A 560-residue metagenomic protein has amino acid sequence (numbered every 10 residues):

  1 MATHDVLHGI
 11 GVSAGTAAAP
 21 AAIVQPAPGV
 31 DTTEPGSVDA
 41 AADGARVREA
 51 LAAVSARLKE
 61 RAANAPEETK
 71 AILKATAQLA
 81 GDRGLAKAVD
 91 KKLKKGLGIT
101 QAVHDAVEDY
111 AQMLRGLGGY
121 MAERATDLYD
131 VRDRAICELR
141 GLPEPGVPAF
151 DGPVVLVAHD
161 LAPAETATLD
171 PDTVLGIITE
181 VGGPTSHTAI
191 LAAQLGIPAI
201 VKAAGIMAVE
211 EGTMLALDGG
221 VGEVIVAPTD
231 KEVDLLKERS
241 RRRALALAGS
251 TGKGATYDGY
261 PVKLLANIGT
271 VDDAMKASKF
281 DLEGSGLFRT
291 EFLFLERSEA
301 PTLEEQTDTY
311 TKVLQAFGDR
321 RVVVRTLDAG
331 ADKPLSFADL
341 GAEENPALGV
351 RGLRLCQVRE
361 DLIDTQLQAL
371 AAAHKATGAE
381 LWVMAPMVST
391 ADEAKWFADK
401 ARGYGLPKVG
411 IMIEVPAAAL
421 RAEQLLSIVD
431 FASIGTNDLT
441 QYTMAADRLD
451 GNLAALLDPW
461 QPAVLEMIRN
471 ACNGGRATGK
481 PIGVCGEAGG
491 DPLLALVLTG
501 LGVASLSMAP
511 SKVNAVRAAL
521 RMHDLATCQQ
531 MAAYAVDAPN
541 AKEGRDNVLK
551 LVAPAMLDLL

Functional and structural regions predicted by a protein language model:
M1-E144: Conserved, well-structured core domains of diverse proteins
A2-T33, C137-R140, V147-F280: Acidic, glycine-rich flexible loop/linker segments
E49, D105, P184-H187, D272 (+2 more regions): An amphipathic alpha-helix/helix-turn recognition signal
L51, S55, I190-A193, S278 (+2 more regions): Residues within alpha-helical segments
V54-A65, A80-A86, G96-T100, L114-R124 (+10 more regions): Short secondary-structure junctions and interdomain/linker hinges
A111-F150, A216-K237, L425-L457: N-terminal-biased segments
A246-L560: Conserved alpha/beta-domain cores
